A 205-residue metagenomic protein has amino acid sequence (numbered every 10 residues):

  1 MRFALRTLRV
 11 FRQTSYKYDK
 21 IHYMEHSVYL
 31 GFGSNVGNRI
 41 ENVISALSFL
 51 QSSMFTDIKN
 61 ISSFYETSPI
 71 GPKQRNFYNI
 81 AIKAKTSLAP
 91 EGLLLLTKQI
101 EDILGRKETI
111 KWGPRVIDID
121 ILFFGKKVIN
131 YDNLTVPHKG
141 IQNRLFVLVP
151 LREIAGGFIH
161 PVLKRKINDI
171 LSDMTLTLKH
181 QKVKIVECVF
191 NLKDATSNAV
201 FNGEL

Functional and structural regions predicted by a protein language model:
M1-S15: N-terminal polybasic/positive-inside topogenic patches
R2-L5, M24-H26, L30, R106 (+1 more regions): Exposed boundary/loop context
T7-R9, V28-L30, S34, I110 (+2 more regions): Generic detector of intrinsically disordered, low-complexity, polar/charged segments
R9, Q13, N38-I40, I44 (+3 more regions): Residue-level recognition of conserved structural "scaffold" positions that shape functional pockets and channels
Y18-T56, S62-S68: N-terminal beta1-alpha1 ligand-phosphate binding loop
D19, N60, T67-F77, T86 (+2 more regions): Flexible, gly/pro- and Lys/Arg-enriched active-site loops
